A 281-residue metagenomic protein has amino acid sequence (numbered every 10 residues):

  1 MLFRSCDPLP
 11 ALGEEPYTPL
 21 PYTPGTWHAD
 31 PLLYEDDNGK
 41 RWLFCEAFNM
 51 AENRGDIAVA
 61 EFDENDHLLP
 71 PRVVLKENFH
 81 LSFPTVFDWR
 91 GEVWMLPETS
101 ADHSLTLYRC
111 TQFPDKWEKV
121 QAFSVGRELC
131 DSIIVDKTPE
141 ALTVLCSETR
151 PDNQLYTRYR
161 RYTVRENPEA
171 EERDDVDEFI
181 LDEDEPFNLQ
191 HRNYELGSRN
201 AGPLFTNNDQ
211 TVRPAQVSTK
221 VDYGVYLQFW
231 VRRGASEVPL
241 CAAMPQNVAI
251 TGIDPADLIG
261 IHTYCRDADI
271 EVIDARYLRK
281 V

Functional and structural regions predicted by a protein language model:
M1-V281: Carbohydrate-active catalytic/glycan-binding domains of CAZyme proteins, especially the secreted or lumenal ectodomains
